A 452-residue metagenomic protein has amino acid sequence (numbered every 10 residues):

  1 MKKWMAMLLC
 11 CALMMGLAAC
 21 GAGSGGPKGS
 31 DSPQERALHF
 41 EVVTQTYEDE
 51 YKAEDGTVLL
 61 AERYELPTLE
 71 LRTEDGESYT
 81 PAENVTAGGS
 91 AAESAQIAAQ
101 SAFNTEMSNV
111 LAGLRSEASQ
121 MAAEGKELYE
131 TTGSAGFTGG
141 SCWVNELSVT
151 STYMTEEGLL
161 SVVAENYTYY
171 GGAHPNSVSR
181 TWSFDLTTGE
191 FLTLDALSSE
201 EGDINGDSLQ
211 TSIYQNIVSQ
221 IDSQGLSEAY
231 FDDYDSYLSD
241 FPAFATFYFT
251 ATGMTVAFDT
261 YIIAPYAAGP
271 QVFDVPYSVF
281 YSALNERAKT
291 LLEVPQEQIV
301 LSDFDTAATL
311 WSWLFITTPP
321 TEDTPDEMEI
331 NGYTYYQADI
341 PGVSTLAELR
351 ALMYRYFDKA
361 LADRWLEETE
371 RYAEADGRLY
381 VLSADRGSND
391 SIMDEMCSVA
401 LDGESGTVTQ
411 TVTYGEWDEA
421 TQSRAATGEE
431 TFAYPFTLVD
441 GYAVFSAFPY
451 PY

Functional and structural regions predicted by a protein language model:
M1-L9: Positively charged n-region of N-terminal signal peptides that target proteins for export
G16-A19: C-terminal motif of bacterial Sec signal peptides marking the signal peptidase cleavage site
G21-S302, T306, W313: Compositionally biased intrinsically disordered regions enriched in Thr/Gly
H39, P295-T317, N331-P341, L346-L352: Short, aromatic-enriched amphipathic alpha-helices that serve as compact interaction elements
E146-Y153, R180-S183, D394-V399, E430-L438: Hydrophobic/aromatic beta-strand elements that line small-molecule binding cavities or substrate pockets in beta-rich
T152-E157, E374-E419: Surface-exposed, charged secondary-structure patches
L186-T193, T407-T409, T427-Y452: Short beta-strand edge/turn micro-motifs at domain boundaries
P325-A384: Surface-exposed acidic loop/strand-edge motifs in secreted or periplasmic proteins that form small linear binding
